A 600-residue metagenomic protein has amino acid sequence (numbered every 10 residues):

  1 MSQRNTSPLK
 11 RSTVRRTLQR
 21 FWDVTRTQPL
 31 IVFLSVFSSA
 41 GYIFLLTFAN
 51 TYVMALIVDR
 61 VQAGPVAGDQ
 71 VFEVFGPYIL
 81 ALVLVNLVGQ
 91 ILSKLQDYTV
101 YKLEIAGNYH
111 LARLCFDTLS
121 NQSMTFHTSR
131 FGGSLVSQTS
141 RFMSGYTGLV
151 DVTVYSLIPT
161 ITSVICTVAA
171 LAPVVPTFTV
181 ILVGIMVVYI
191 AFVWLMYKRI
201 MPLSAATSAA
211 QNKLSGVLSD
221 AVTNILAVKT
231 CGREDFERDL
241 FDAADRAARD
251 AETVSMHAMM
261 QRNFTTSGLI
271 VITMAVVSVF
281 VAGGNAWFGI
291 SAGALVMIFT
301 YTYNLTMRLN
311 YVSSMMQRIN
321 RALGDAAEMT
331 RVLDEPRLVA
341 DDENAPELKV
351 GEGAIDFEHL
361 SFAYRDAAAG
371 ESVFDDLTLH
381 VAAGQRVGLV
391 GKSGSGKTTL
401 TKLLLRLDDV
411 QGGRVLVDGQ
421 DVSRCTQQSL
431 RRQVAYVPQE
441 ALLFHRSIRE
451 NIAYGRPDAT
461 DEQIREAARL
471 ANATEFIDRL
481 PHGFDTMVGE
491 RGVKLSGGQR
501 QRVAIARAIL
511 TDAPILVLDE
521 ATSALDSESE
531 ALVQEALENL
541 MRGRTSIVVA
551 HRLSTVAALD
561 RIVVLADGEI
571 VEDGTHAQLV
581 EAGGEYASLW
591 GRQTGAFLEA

Functional and structural regions predicted by a protein language model:
S2-L9, I105, R113-S137, R141-M143 (+5 more regions): Short intracellular "coupling" helices and adjacent cytoplasmic loop segments at the cytosolic face of multi-pass
T13-V32, L135: A short amphipathic helical element positioned immediately N-terminal to and/or at the very start of a transmembrane
R26-P29, M124-T128, R141-V150, V154 (+8 more regions): An intracellular "coupling" helix at the cytosolic face of ABC transporter transmembrane type-1 domains
L30-L92, A172-T177, F288-A292: Transmembrane helix-loop-helix hairpins at lipid-water interfaces of multipass membrane proteins, especially the type-1
G41-A49, V83, L87-V100, E104 (+5 more regions): Hydrophobic alpha-helical membrane-associated segments
L46-A55, V85, T153-Y197, T253-F299 (+1 more regions): A hydrophobic transmembrane-helix motif
R233, H257, N304-V332: Cytosolic ends of transmembrane helices, especially the final helix of ABC transmembrane type-1 domains
L348-A600: ABC-type nucleotide-binding domain
